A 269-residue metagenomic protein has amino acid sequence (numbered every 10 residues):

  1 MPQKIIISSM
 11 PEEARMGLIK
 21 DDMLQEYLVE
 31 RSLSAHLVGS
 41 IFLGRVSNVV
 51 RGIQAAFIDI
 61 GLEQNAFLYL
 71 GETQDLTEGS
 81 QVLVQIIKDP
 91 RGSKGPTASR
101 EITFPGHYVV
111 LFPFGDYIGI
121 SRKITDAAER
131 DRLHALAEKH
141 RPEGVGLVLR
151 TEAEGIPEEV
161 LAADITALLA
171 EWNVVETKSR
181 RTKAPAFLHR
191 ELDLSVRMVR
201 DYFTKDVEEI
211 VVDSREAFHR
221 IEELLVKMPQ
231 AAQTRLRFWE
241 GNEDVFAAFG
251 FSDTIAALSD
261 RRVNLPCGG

Functional and structural regions predicted by a protein language model:
M1-G269: DE-rich acidic low-complexity regions and acidic surface loops
